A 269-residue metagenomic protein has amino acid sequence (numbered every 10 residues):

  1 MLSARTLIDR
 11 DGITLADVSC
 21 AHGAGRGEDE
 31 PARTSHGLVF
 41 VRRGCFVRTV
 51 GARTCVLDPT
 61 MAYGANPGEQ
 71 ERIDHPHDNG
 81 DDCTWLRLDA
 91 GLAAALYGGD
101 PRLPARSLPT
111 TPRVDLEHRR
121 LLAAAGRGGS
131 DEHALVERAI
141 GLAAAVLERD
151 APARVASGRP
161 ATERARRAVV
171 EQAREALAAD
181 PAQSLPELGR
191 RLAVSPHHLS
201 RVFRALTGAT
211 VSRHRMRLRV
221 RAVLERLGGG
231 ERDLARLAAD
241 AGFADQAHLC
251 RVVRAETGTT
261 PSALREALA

Functional and structural regions predicted by a protein language model:
M1-I8, S262, E266-A269: Actinobacteria-biased recognition of intrinsically disordered, low-complexity terminal regions
L2-L103: N-terminal regulatory/effector-sensing and dimerization cores that precede helix-turn-helix DNA-binding domains
Y97-R159, A173: Amphipathic alpha-helical segments enriched in hydrophobic/aromatic residues interleaved with Lys/Arg
D115, R119, V136, I140 (+6 more regions): Conserved terminal C-lobe alpha helix of the protein kinase catalytic domain
L122-G129, A145-R154, Q172-E187, F203-T207 (+3 more regions): Basic, amphipathic alpha-helical hairpins
T162-A173, T207, M216-R219: N-terminal positioning helix adjacent to the helix-turn-helix/winged-helix DNA-binding module
A182-R221, A238-A267: Basic/polar phosphate-binding segments, predominantly the helix-turn-helix DNA-binding elements of transcriptional
